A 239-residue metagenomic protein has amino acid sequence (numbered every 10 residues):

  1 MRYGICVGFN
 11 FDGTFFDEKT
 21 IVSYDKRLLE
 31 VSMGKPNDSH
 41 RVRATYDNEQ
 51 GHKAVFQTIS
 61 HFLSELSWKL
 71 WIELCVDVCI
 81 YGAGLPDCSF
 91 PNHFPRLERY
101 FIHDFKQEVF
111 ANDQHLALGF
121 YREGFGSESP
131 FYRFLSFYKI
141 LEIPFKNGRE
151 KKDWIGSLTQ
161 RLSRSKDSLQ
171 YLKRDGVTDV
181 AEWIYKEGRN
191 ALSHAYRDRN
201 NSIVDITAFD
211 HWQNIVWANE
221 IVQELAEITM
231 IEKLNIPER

Functional and structural regions predicted by a protein language model:
M1-L135, I228-E232: Charged, non-catalytic interaction/linker regions at domain boundaries that couple catalytic cores to substrate
Y3, K19, R99-R239: Amphipathic, oligomerization/interface secondary-structure segments
